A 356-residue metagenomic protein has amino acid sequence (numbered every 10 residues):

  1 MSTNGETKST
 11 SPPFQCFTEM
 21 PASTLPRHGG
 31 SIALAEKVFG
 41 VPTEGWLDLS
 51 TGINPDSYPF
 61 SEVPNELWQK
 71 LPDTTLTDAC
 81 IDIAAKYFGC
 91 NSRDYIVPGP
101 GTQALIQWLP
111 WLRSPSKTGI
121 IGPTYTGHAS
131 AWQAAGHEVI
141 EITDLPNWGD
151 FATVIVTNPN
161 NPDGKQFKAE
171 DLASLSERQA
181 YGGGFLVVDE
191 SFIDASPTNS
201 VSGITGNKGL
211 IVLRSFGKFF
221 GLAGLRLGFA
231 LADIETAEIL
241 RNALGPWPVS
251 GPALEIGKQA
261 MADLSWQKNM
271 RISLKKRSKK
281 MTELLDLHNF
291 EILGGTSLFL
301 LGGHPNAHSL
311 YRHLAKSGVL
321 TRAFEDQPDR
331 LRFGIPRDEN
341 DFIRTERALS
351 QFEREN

Functional and structural regions predicted by a protein language model:
S2-L76, I83: N-terminal "arm"/small-domain region of PLP-dependent enzymes with the aminotransferase-like
S2-N4, E170, K316, D326-N356: PLP-dependent enzyme catalytic core of the Aspartate aminotransferase-like
P59-V63, N147, N306-H313, N340-R344: Short, conserved charged micro-motifs
R93-S116: Conserved beta-loop-alpha segment that forms the PLP phosphate-binding cup at the N-terminus of a helix
P110-Q133, E138-I140, D144-L145: Conserved PLP-anchoring active-site segment centered on the Schiff-base-forming lysine
I140-A195: Active-site phosphate-binding strand-loop segment of PLP-dependent enzymes
G209-L285, F290-I292: PLP-dependent aminotransferase class I/II
L285-S317, I335: Conserved PLP-binding catalytic core of the aspartate aminotransferase-like
